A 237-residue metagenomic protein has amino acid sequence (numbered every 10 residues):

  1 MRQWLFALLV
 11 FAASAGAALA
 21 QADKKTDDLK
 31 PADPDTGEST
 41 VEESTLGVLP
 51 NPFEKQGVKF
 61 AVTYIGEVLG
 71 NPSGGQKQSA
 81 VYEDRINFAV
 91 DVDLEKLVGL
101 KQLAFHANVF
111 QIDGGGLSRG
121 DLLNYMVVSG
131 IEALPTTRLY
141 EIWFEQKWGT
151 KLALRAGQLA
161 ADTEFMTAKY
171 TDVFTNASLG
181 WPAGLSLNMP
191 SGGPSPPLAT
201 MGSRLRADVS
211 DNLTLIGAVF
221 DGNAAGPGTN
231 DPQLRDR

Functional and structural regions predicted by a protein language model:
M1-A32: Cleavable N-terminal export/targeting peptides
D23-S73: N-terminal regions that are enriched for targeting/export leaders and immediately downstream pro/stem segments
E42-E43, Q56, G70, A80-I86 (+2 more regions): Residues that define the transmembrane beta-barrel architecture of outer-membrane proteins
S44-F60, D93-F105, T150-K151, N212: Short loop/turn motifs that connect adjacent beta-strands in outer-membrane beta-barrel proteins
V48-P50, A89-D91, W143, R204: Outer-membrane beta-barrel architecture
F60-V68, F105-Q111, L154-Q158, L215-D221: Transmembrane beta-barrel strands of outer-membrane/channel proteins
A80-D91, V98-F110, G115-G116: Active-site-surrounding "flap" and adjacent substrate/cofactor-binding loops of secreted or lumenal enzymes, prototyped
L117-W143, T150-R237: Surface-exposed coil loops of outer-membrane beta-barrel proteins
